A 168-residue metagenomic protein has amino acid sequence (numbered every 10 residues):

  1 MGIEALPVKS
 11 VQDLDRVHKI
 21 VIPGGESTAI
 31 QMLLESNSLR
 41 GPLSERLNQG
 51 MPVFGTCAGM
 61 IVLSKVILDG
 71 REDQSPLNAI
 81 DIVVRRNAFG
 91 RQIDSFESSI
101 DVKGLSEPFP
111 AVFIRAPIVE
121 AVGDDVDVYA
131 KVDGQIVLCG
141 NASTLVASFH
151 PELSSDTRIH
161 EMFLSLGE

Functional and structural regions predicted by a protein language model:
M1-G55, L63-I67: Flexible gly/pro-rich beta->alpha loop and the following alpha-helix that scaffold active-site loops
Q12-D15, E45-R46, F54, K103-S106 (+2 more regions): Solvent-exposed alpha-helices and their adjacent loops that cap or buttress functional pockets in soluble metabolic
I22, T56, I114, S155: A conserved hydrophobic position in a structured secondary element of the catalytic/binding core that shapes
Q31-L33, L63-V66, E72-D73, G123-D124 (+1 more regions): Short glycine-/acidic-enriched loop or helix-start segments at secondary-structure transitions that form or flank
T56-A58, I80, R115, F149: A secondary-structure boundary/capping signal
L68-Q135: Pocket-forming structural segment of enzyme catalytic cores
S95, R115-E168: C-terminal and late-domain segments of enzyme folds
